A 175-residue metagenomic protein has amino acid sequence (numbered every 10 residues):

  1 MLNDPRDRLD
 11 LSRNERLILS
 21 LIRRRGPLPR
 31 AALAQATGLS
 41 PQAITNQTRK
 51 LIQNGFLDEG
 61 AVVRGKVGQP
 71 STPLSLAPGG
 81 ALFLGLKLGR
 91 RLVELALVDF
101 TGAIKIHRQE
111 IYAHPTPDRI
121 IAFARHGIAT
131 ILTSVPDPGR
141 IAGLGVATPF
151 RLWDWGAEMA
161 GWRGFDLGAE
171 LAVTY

Functional and structural regions predicted by a protein language model:
M1-A36: Extreme N-terminal segment that seeds HTH/winged-HTH DNA-binding domains in transcriptional regulators
Q35, I52-Q53, V173: Alpha-helical residues within the helix-turn-helix
I52-G68: Beta-hairpin "wing" of winged helix-turn-helix
G68-H107: Gly/Thr-rich phosphate-binding beta-strand-loop-beta motif of the actin/hexokinase/Hsp70
R108-Y175: Glycine-rich phosphate-binding loop and adjoining helix at the ATP-binding site of ATP-dependent phosphoryl-transfer
